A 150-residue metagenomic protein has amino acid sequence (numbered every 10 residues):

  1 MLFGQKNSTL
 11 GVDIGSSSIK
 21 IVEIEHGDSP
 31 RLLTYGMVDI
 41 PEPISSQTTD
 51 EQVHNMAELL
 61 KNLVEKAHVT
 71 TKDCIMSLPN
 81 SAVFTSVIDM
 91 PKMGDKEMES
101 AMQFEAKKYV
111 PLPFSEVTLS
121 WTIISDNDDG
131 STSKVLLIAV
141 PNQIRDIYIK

Functional and structural regions predicted by a protein language model:
M1-P41, E58, D73-P79, S131 (+1 more regions): Gly/Thr-rich phosphate-binding beta-strand-loop-beta motif of the actin/hexokinase/Hsp70
G4-Q5, S16, E51-L59, M93-E97 (+3 more regions): Charged, alpha-helix-enriched surfaces in structured cytosolic catalytic cores of large nucleotide-utilizing machines
N7, T71, F114-E116: Short secondary-structure junction motifs
I19, H54, E58-N62, K72 (+4 more regions): N-terminal, well-ordered alpha-helical segments
G27, N62-A67, E105-P113: Conserved, well-folded catalytic cores of nucleic-acid-processing and energy-transducing macromolecular machines
G36-E65, T132: N-terminal phosphate-binding loop and adjacent alpha-helix
L78-K150: Active-site neighborhood for divalent-cation/phosphate handling
